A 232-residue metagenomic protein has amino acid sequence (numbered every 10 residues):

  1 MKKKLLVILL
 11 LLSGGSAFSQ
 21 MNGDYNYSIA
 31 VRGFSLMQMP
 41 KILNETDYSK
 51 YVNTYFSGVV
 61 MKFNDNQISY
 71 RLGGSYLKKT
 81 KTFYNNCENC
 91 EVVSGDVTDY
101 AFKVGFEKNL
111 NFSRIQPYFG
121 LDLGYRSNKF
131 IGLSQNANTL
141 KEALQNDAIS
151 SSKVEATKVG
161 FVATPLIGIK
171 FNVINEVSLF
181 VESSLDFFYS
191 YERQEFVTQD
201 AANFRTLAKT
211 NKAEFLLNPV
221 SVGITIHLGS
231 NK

Functional and structural regions predicted by a protein language model:
M1-K4, S19-Q20: Positively charged n-region of N-terminal signal peptides that target proteins for export
K4-S13: Sec-dependent N-terminal signal peptides
S19-G73, K78-K81, P219-K232: Short glycine/proline- and aromatic-enriched beta-strand/turn motifs that initiate or cap beta-hairpins
Q38-N44, K79-N85, N128-S134, S190-T198: Outer-membrane beta-barrel proteins
K41-S49, C87-G95, A148-E155, T206-K212: Extracellular loop and loop/strand-boundary signature of outer-membrane beta-barrel proteins
K62-N146, F161, V173-V177, F215-K232: Gram-negative (and chloroplast) outer-membrane scaffold detector with strong preference for beta-barrel transmembrane
Q135-S152, E195-L207: Solvent-exposed loop segments that connect transmembrane elements
K170-K232: Predominantly the C-terminal beta-signal and adjacent terminal strand-loop region of outer-membrane beta-barrel
